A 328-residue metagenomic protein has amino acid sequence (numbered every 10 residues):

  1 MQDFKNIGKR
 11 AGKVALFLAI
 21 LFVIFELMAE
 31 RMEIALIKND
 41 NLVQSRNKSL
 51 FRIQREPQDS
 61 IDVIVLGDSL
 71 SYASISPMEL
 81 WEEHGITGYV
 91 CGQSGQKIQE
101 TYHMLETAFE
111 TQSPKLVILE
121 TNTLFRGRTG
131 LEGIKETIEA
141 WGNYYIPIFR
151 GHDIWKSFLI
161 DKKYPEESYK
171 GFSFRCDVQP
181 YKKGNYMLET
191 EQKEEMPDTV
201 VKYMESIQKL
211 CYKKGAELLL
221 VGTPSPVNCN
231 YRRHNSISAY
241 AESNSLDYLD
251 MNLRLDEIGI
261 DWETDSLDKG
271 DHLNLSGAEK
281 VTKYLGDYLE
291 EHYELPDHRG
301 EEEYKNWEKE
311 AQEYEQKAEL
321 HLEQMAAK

Functional and structural regions predicted by a protein language model:
M1-R10: N-terminal Lys/Arg-rich, disordered targeting/topogenic segments
K9-E30: Hydrophobic membrane-insertion alpha-helices, especially the h-region of bacterial N-terminal signal peptides
D40-P57: Short extracytoplasmic/periplasmic juxtamembrane "stem" segments immediately C-terminal to an N-terminal membrane anchor
P57-I75, H272-L275: Catalytic nucleophile-elbow at a beta strand-turn-alpha helix junction centered on a G-D-S/GDSL motif, marking
L66, L70-I148: Membrane-embedded segments
S113-G127, F174-I258: Conserved, well-ordered alpha-helix/loop/beta-strand core segments that scaffold catalytic motifs
G130-E217, H298-K328: Secreted/periplasmic serine-hydrolase-like ester/acetyl group-modifying domain
S266-E303: Histidine-centered active-site loop/cap adjacent to the catalytic His in serine esterases/O-acetyl transfer systems
